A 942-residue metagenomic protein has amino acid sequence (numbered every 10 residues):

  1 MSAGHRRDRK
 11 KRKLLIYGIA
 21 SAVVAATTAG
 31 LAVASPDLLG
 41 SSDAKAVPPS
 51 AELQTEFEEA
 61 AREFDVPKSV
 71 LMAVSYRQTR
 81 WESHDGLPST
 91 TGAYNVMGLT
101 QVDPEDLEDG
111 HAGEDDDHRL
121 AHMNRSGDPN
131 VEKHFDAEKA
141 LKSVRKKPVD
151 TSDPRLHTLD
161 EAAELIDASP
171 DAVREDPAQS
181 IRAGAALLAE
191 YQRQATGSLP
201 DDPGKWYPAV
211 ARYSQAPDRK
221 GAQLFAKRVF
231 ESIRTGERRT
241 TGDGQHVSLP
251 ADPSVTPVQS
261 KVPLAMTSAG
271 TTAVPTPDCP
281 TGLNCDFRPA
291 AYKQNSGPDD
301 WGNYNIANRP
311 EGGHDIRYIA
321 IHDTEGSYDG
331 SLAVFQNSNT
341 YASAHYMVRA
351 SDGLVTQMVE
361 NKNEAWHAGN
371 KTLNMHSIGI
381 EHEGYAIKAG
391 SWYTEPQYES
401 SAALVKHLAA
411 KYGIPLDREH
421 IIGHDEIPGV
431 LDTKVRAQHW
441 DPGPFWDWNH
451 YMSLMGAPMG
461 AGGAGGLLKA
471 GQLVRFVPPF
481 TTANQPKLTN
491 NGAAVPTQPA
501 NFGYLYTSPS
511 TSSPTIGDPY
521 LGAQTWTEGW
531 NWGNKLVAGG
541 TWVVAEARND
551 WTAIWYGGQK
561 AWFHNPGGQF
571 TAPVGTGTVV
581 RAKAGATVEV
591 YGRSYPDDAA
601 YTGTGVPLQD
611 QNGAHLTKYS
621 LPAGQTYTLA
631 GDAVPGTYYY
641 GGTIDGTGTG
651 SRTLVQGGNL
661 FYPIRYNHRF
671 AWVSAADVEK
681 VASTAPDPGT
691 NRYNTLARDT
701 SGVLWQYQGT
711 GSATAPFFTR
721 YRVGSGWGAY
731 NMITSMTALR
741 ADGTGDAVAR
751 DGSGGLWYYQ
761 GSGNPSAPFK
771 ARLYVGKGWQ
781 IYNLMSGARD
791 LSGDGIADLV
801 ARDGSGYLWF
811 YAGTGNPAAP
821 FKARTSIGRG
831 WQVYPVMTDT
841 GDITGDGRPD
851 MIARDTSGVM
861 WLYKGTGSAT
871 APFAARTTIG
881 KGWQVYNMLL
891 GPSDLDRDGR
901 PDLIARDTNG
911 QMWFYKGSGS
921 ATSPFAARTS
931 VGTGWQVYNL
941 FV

Functional and structural regions predicted by a protein language model:
M1-L38: Secretory targeting and sorting signals
G40-T235: Catalytic glycan-binding domains that act on GlcNAc-containing polysaccharides
P49-E52, Q245-G369, Q559, N565-G567: N-terminal catalytic cores of peptidoglycan-degrading enzymes
V70-A73, V96-G98, R317-D323, S343-V348 (+5 more regions): Structural recognition of the beta-strand scaffold that forms the well-ordered cores of secreted hydrolase catalytic
R219, F225-P289, A389-T497: Basic/polar, cationic surfaces and motifs that engage anionic cell-wall and phosphate/carboxylate ligands
Q472-F476, Y556-V606, T647-T649, Q656-L660 (+1 more regions): Boundary regions of SH3-family modules and the immediately adjacent low-complexity/disordered segments in eukaryotic
W532-P566, S620-V681: SH3/SH3-like beta-barrel superfamily modules
T684-V942: Trp/Gly-enriched beta-strand/coil motifs that build multi-repeat beta-propeller-like domains and related W-rich binding
